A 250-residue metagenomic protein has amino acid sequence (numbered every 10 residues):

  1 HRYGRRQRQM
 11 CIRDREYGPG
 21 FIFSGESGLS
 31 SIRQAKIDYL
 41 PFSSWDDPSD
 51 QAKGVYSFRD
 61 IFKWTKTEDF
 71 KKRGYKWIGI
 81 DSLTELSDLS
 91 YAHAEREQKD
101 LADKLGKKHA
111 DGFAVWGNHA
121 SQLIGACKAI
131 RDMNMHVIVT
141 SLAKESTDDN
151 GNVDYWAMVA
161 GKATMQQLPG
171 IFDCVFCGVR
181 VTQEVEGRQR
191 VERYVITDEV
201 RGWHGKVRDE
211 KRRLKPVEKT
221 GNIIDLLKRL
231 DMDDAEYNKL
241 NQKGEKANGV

Functional and structural regions predicted by a protein language model:
H1-I12: Single conserved hydrophobic/aromatic residue that forms the stacking wall/gate of nucleotide- or nucleobase-binding
E16-G18, R33-K36, I171: Short, structured coil segments at secondary-structure junctions
G20, V137, V175-C177: Short, well-ordered beta-strand core segments
S24-G117: Conserved inter-motif catalytic segment of the P-loop NTP-binding fold
E26-S30, W45-D46, L83-E85, A143-T147 (+2 more regions): Conserved nucleotide-binding/hydrolysis micro-motifs of P-loop NTPases
W77-Q167: P-loop NTPase motor core
E145-V250: Conserved GTP-binding G-domain of TRAFAC-class P-loop NTPases and closely related GTPase folds
